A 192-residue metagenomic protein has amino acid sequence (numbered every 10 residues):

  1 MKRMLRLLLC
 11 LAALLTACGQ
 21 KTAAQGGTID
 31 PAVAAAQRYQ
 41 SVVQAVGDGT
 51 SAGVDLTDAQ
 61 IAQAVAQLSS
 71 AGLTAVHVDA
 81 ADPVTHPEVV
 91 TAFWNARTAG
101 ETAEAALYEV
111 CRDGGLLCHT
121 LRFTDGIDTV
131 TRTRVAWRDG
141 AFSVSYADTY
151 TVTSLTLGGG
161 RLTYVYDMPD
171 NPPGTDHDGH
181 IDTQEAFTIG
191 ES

Functional and structural regions predicted by a protein language model:
K2-C10: Sec-dependent signal peptide recognition, specifically the positively charged N-region followed immediately by
L11-A12, P87: Intrinsically disordered, low-complexity regions enriched in Ser/Pro/Gly/Gln/His and often acidic
L14-A17: C-terminal motif of bacterial Sec signal peptides marking the signal peptidase cleavage site
Q20-S192: Mature, Sec-exported extracytoplasmic domains of Gram-positive
